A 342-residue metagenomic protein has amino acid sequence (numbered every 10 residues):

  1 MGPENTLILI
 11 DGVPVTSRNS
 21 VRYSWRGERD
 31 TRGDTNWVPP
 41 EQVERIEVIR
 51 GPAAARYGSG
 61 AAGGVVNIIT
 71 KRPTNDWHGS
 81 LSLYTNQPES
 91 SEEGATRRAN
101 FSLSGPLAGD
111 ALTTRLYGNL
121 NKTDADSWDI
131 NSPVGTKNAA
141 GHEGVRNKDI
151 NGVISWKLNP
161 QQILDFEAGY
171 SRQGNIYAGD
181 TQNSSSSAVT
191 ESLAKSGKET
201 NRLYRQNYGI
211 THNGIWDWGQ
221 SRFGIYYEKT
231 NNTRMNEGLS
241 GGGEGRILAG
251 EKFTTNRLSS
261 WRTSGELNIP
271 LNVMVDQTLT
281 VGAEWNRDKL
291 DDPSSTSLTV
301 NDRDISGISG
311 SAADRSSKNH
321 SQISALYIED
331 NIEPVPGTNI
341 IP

Functional and structural regions predicted by a protein language model:
N5, V15-S17, A53-R56, P88-S90 (+1 more regions): Short beta-strands and strand-coil junctions in structured, solvent-facing domains, enriched
I8-D11, G33-N36, V48, G60-T85 (+1 more regions): N-terminal periplasmic accessory domains that precede and gate Gram-negative outer-membrane beta-barrel machines
V13-R50: Short acidic/polar hinge/loop motifs at secondary-structure boundaries that mediate gating or recognition
G27-R32, V48-I49, S82-N86, S132-N138 (+4 more regions): Extracytoplasmic loops and strand-loop junctions of Gram-negative outer membrane beta-barrel proteins
N36-W37, R56, P106: A general structural signal for stabilizing positions within well-ordered secondary structure
V43-R45, G64, T70-E89, T114-R115 (+3 more regions): Transmembrane beta-strand segments of Gram-negative outer membrane beta-barrel proteins
T74-G197: Periplasmic-side early beta-strands and strand-to-turn transitions of outer-membrane beta-barrels
S155-Q173, E199-P342: Face-selective signature of the C-terminal outer-membrane beta-barrel domain
